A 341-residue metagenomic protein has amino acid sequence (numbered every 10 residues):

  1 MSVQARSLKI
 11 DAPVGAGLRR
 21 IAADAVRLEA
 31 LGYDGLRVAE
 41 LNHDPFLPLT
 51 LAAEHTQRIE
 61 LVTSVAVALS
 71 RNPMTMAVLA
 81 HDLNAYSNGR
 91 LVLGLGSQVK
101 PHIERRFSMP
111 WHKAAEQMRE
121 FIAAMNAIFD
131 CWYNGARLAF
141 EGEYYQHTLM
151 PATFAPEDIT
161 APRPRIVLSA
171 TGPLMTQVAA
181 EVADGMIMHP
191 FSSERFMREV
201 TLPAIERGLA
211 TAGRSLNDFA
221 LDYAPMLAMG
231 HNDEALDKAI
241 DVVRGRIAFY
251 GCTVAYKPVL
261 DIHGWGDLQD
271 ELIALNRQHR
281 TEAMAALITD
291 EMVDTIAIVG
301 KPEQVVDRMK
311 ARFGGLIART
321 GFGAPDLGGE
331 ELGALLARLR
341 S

Functional and structural regions predicted by a protein language model:
M1-S341: Active-site-adjacent structural elements that line small-molecule/cofactor binding pockets in enzymes
